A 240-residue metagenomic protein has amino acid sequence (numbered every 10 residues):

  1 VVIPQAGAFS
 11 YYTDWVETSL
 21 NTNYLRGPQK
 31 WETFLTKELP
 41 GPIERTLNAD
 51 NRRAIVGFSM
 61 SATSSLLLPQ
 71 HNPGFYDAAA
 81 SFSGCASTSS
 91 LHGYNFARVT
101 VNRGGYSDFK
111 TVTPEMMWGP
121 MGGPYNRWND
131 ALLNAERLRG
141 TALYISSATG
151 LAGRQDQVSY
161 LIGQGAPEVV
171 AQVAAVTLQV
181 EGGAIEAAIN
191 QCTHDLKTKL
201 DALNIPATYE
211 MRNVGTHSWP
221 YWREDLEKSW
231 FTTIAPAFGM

Functional and structural regions predicted by a protein language model:
V1-M240: Non-catalytic cap/lid and distal C-terminal segments of serine-dependent acyl enzymes
